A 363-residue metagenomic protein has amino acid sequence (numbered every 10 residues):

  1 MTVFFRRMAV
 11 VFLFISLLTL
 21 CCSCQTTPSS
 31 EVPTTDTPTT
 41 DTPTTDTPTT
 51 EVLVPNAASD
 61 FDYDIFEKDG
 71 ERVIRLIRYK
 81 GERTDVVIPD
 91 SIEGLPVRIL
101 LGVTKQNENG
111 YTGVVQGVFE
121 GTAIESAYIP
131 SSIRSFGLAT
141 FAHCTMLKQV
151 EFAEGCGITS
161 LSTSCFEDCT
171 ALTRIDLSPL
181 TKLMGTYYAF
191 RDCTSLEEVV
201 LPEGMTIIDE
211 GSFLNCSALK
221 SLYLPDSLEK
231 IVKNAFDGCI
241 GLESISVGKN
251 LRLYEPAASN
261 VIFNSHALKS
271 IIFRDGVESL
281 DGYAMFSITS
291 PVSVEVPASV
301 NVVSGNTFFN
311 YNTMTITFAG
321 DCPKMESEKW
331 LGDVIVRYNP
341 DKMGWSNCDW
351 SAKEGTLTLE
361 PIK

Functional and structural regions predicted by a protein language model:
M1-F12: Bacterial N-terminal signal peptides that target proteins for export
L20-S23: C-terminal motif of bacterial Sec signal peptides marking the signal peptidase cleavage site
Q25-L53: Short, low-complexity, disordered segments immediately C-terminal to signal peptides in bacterial exported proteins
D41, D46, N347-K363: C-terminal capping region of solenoid repeat domains
L53-Y79: Short beta-strand/loop segment at the start of cytosolic alpha/beta domains
I65-E71, G81-I99, N107-S135, T145-S160 (+9 more regions): Structural signature of tandem-repeat unit edges
G137-T140, S162-C165, Y187-A189, D209-S212 (+4 more regions): Consensus positions within tandem repeat domains that build extended binding/scaffold surfaces
N260, S327-D333, M343-T356: Short, aromatic/basic amphipathic alpha-helical patches
